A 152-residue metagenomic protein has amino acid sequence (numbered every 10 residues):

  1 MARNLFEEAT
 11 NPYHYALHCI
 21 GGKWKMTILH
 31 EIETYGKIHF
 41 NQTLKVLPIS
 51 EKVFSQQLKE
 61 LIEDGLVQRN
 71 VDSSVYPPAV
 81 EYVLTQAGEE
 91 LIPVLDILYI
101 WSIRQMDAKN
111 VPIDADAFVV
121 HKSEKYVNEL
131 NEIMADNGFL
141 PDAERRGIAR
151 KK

Functional and structural regions predicted by a protein language model:
M1-E7, E31, L66-V71, V94: Short, contiguous, well-ordered secondary-structure segments
M1-N11, A16, K45, D114-A115: Recognition helices and adjacent regulatory flanks at domain boundaries
A2, Q68, Q86-K152: C-terminal regulatory/oligomerization modules of transcriptional regulators
N11-V53, E81: N-terminal helix-turn-helix DNA-binding core of bacterial DNA-binding proteins
F54, L58-L61: Basic amphipathic alpha-helical segments that dock to polyanions
I62-A79, V83: Beta-hairpin "wing" of winged helix-turn-helix
